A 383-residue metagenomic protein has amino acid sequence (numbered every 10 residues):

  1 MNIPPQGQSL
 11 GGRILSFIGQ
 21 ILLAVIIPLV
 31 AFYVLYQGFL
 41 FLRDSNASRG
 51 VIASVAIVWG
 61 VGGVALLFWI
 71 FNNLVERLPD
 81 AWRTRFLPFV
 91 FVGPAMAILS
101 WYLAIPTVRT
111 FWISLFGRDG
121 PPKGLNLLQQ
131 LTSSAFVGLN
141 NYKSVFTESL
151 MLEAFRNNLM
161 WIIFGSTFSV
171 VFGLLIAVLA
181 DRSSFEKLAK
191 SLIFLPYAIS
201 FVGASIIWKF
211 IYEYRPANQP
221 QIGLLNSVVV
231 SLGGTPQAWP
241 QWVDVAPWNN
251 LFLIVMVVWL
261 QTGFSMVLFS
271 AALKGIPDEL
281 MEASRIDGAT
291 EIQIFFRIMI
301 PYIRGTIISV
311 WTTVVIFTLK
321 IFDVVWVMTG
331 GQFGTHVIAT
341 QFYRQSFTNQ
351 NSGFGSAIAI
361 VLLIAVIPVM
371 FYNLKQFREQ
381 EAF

Functional and structural regions predicted by a protein language model:
M1-A65: Membrane-embedded, hydrophobic transmembrane alpha-helices
P5, L78-A81: Flexible interhelical linker loops that connect adjacent transmembrane helices in multi-pass membrane transporters
F32-A56, A65, N73, R77 (+1 more regions): A structural signal for multi-pass alpha-helical bundles of membrane permease subunits that mediate small-molecule
